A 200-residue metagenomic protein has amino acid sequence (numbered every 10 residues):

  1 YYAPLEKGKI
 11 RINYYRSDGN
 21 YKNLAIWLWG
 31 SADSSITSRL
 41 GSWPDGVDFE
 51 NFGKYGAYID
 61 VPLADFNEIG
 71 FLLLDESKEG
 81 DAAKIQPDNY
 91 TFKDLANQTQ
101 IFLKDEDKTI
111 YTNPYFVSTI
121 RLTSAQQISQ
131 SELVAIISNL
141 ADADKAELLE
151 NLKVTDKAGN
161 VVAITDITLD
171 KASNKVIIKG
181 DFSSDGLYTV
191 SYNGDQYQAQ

Functional and structural regions predicted by a protein language model:
Y1-P4, T109-N139: Extracellular ectodomain segments of secreted/surface proteins
K7, F66-E68, D185-L187: Extracellular Ig-like/FN3 beta-sandwich strand-entry sites
G19-A64, E76-I85, G159: Aromatic-rich carbohydrate-binding modules that target alpha-glucans
K22-L40, S131-D166: Short, surface-exposed alpha-helix to beta-strand junction/turn motifs within ectodomains of secreted and cell-envelope
G53, S129, D170-A172: Residue-level recognition of beta-strand termini and adjacent short loop/turns
G80-K93, N113-P114, D195-Q200: Edge beta-strands of extracellular beta-sandwich domains
L95-A96, L103-D107, F116-A125, F182-Q200: Acidic, Ser/Thr/Gly/Pro-rich low-complexity segments and short DxT(G/T)-type signature motifs
E132-L152, S173-Q198: Extracytoplasmic/surface-exposed domains of secreted proteins that mediate cell-envelope carbohydrate/peptidoglycan
